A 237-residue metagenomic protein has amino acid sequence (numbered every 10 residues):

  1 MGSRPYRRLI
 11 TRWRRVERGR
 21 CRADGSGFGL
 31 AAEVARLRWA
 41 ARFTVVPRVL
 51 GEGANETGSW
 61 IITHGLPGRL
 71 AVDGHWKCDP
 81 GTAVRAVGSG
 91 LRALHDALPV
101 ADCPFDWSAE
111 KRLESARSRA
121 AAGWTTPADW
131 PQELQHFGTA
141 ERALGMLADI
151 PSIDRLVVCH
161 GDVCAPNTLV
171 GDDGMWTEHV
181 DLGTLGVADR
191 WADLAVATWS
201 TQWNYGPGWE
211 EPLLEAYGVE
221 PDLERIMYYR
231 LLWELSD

Functional and structural regions predicted by a protein language model:
R4-D106: ATP-binding pocket architecture of kinase catalytic cores
G27, I153-V158, G171-M227: Active-site Asp-x-Gly
L37-A41, L134, I150-P151, T201 (+1 more regions): Alpha-helix C-terminal capping segments
A93-H160, E220-D222: An alpha-helical support segment within catalytic cores of ATP-dependent transferases
A122-Q135, P207-V219, L232-D237: ATP/Mg2+ or Mg2+-diphosphate-binding catalytic cores that bind nucleotide phosphates or diphosphates via glycine-rich
D162, P166-L169: Catalytic-loop signature of eukaryotic-like protein kinases
